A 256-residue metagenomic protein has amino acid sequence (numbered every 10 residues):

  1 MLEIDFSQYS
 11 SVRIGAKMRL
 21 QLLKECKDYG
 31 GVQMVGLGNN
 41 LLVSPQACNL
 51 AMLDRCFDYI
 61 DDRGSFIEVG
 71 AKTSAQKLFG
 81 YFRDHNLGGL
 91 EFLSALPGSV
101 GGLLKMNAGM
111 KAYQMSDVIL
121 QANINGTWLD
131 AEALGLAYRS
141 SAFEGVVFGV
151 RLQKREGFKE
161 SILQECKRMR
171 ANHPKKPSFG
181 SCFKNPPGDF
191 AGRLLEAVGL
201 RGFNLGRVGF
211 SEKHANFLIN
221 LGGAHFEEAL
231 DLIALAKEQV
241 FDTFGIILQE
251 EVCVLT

Functional and structural regions predicted by a protein language model:
M1-M106: Anion-binding (especially nucleotide phosphate/pyrophosphate-binding) glycine-rich loop and adjoining beta-alpha core
E3-S11, L41, N125-Q239, T243-T256: Phosphate/pyrophosphate- and phosphate-bearing ligand-binding catalytic cores of soluble enzymes
A16, V35-L37, V118, P177 (+1 more regions): Short, basic and Ser/Thr-rich N-terminal targeting/leader segments
K17-M18, F57, M115, I119 (+1 more regions): A broad structural signal for short, well-ordered beta-strand segments within beta-sheet-rich domains
D58-R63, A122, F183, V252: A structural signal for short hydrophobic beta-strand segments in well-ordered beta-sheet cores
L103-R139: Active-site glycine-rich loop that binds ribose-phosphate moieties when present
